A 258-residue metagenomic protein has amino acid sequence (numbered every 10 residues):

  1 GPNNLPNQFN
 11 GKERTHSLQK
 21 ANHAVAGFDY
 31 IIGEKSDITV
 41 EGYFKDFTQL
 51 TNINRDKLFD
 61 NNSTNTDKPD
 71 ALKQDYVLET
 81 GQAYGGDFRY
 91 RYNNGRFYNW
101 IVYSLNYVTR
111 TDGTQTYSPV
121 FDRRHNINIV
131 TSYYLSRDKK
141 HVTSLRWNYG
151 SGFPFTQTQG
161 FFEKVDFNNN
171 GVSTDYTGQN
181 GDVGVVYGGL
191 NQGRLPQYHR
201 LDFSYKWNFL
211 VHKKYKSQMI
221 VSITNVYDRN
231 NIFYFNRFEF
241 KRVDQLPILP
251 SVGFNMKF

Functional and structural regions predicted by a protein language model:
G1-F47, N65-G85, Y90-N93, R194-Q197: Outer-membrane beta-barrel signature, preferentially recognizing the C-terminal barrel domain of Gram-negative
G1-Q8, G42, T51-K57, T64-N65 (+4 more regions): Outer-membrane beta-barrel translocator domains and adjoining extracellular loop/strand segments of Gram-negative
L18, Y30, F44, Y90-N94 (+4 more regions): Residue-level signature of outer-membrane beta-barrel architecture
K20-A24, T80-Y84, F121-I127, Q197-L201 (+2 more regions): Residues that define the transmembrane beta-barrel architecture of outer-membrane proteins
A21, G33-K35, N93-F97, S136-D138 (+3 more regions): Outer-membrane beta-barrel channels and translocator barrels
I38-V40, N99-I101, I129, H141-L145 (+3 more regions): Transmembrane beta-strands of outer-membrane beta-barrel proteins
F44-D46, N65-P154: Gram-negative outer-membrane beta-barrel transporters
N148-D182, R194-D202, K206-F258: C-terminal beta-signal and adjacent terminal beta-strands/loops of Gram-negative outer-membrane beta-barrel proteins
